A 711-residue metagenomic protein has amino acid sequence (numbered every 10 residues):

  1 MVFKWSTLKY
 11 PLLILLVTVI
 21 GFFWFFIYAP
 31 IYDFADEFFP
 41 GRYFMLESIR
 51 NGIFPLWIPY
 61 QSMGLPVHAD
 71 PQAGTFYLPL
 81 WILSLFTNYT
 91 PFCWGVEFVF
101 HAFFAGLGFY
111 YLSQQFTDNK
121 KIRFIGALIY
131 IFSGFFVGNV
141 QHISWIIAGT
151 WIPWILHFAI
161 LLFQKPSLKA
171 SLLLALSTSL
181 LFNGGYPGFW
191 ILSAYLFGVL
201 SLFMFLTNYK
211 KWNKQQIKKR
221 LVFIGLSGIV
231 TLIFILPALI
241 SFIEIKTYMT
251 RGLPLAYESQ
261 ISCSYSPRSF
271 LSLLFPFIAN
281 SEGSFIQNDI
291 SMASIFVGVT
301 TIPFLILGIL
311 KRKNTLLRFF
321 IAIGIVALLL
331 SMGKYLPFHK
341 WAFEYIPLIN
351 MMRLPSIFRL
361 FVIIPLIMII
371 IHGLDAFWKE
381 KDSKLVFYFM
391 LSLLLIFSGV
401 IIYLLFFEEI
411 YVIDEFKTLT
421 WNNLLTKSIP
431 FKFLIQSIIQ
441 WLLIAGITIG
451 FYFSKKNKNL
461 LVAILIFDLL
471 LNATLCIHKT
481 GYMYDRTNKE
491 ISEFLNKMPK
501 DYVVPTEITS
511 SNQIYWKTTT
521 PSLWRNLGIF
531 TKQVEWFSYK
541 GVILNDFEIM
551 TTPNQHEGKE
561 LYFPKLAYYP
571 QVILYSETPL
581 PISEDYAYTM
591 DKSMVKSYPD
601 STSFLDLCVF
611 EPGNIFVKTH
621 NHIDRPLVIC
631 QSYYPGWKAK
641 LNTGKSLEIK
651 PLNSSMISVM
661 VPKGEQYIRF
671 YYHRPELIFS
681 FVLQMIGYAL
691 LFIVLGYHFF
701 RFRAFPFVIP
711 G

Functional and structural regions predicted by a protein language model:
M1-L8, R703-G711: Short, intrinsically disordered terminal tails adjacent to the first/last structured region
V2-S632, G696: Conserved luminal/periplasmic juxtamembrane motif of membrane-embedded glycan-processing enzymes
D591-I709: Active-site-proximal, structured, solvent-exposed surfaces of multi-pass membrane proteins that position macromolecular
